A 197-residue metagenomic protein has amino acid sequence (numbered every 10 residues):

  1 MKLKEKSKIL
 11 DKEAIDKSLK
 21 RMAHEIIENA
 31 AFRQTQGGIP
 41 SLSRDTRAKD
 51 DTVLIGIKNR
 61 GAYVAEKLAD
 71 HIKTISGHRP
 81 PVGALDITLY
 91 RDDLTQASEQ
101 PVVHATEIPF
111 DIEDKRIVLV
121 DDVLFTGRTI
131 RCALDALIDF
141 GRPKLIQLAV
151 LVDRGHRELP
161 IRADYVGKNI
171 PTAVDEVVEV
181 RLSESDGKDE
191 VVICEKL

Functional and structural regions predicted by a protein language model:
M1-L197: PRPP-associated nucleotide enzymes
